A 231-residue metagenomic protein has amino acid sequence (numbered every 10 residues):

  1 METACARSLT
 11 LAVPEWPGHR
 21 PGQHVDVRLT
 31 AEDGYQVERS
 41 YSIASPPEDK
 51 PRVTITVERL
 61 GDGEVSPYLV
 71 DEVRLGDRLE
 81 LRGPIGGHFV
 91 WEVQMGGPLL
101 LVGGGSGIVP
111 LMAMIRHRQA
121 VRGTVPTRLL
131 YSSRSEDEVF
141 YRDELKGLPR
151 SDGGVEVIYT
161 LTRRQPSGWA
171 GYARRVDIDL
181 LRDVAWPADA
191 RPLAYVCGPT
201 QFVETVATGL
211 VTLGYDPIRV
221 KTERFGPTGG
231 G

Functional and structural regions predicted by a protein language model:
M1-D77, S133-S135, T160-R164: Ferredoxin-reductase
G22, G107, P199: Short, conserved phosphate/pyrophosphate- and ester-handling motifs at nucleotide-, phospho-/glycolipid
G83-M95: A short, basic/flexible loop-to-alpha-helix module at the beginning of a structural domain
E92-P98, A188-A190: Short helix-loop-beta connector
S106-L111, F202: Hydrophobic/small residue at the entry helix of a nucleotide-binding pocket
P110-A120: Histidine-anchored nucleotide/phosphate-binding helix
P126-G231: Reductase modules of NAD(P)H-dependent flavoproteins
